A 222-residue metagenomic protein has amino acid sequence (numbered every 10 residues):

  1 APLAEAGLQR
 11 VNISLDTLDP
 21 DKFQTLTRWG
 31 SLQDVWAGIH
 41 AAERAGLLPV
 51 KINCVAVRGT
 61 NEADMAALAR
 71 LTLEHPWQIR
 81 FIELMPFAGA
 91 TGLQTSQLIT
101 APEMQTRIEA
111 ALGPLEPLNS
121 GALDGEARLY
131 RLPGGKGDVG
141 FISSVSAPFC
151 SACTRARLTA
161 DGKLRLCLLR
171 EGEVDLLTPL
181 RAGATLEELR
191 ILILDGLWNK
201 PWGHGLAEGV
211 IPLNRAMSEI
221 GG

Functional and structural regions predicted by a protein language model:
A1-I82: Radical SAM/AdoMet-radical enzyme domain recognition
R70-E74, L84-G222: Auxiliary Fe-S-binding modules of radical SAM enzymes
